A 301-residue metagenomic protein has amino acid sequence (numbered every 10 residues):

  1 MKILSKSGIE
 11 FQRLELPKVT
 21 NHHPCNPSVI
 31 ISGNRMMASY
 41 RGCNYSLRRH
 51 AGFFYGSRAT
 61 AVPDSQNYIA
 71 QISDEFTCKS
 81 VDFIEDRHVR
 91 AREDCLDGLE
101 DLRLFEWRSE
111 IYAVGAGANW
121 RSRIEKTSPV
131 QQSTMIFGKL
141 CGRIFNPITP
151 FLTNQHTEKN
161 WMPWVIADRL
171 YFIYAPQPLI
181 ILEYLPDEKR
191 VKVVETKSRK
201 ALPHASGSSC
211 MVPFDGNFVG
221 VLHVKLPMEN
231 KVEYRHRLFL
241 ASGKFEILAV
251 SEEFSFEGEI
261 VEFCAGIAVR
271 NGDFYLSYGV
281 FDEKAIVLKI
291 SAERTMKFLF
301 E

Functional and structural regions predicted by a protein language model:
M1-E301: Beta-propeller domains
